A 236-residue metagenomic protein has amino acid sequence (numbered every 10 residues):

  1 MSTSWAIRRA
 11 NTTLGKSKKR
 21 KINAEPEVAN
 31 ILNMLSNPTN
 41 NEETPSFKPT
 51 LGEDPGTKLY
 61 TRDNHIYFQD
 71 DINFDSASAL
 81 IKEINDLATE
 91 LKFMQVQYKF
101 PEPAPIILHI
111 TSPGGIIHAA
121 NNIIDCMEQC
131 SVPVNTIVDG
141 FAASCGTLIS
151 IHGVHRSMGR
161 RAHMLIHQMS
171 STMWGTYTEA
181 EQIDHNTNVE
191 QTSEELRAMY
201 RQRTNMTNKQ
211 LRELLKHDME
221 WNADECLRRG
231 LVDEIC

Functional and structural regions predicted by a protein language model:
M1-C236: Terminal-region recognition feature
